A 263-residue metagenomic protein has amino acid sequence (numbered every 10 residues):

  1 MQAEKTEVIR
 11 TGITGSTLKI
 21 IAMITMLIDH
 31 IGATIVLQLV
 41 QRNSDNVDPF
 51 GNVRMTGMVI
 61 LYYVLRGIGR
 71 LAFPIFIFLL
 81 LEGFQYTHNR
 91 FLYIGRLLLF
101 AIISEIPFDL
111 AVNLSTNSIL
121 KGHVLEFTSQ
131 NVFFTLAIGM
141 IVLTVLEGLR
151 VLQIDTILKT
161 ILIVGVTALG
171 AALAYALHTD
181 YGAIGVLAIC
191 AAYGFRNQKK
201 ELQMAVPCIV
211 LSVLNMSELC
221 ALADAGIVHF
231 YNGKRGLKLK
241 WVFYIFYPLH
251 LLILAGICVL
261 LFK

Functional and structural regions predicted by a protein language model:
M1-K263: Alpha-helical transmembrane segments and their immediate juxtamembrane cytosolic regions
